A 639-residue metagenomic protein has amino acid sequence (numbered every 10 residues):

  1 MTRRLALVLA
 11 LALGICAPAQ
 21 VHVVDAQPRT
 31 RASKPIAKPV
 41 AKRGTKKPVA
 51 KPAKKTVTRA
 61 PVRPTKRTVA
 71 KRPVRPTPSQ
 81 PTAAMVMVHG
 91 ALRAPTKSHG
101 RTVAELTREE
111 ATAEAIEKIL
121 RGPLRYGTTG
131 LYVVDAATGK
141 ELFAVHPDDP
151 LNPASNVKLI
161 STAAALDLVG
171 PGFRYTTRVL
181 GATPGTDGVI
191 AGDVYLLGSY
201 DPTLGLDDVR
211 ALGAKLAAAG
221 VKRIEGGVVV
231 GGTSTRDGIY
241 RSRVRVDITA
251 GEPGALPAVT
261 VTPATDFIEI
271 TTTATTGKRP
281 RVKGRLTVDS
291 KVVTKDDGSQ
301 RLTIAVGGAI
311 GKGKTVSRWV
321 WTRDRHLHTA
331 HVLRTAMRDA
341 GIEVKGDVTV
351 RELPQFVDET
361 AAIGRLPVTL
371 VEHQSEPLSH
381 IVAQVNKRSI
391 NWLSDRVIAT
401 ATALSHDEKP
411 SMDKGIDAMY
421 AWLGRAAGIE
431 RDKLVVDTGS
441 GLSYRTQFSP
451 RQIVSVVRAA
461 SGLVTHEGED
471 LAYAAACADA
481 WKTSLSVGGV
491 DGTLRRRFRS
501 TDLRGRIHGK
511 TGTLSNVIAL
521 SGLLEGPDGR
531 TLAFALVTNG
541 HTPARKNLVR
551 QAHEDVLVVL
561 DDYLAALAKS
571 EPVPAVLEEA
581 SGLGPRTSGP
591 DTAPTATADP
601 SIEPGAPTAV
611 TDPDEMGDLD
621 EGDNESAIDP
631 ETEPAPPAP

Functional and structural regions predicted by a protein language model:
A6-P18: Bacterial N-terminal signal peptides
C16-R31: Signal peptide processing junction and immediate N-terminal pro/mature segment of secreted/exported proteins
Q27-K38, K51, K55-R63, R67-G122 (+6 more regions): Conserved serine DD-peptidase/penicillin-binding transpeptidase domain and beta-lactam-recognizing active-site
R121-V145, T349: A short, well-structured edge-of-sheet supersecondary motif
G130-V134, L142-A144, S161, R178-L180 (+5 more regions): Soluble periplasmic/extracytoplasmic beta-strand elements of cell-envelope proteins
L142-A144, I398-D591, D599, D612 (+1 more regions): Small-residue-rich helix-loop
A144-A164, V169: Short active-site loop at a secondary-structure junction that contains or immediately precedes the catalytic residue(s)
